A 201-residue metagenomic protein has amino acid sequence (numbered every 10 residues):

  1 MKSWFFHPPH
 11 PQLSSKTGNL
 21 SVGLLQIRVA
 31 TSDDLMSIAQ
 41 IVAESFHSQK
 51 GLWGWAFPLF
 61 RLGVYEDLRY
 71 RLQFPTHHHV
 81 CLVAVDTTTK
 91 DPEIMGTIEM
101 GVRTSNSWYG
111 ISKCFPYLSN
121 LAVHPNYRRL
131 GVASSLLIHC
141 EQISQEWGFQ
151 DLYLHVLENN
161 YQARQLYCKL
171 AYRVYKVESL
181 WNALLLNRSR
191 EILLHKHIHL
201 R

Functional and structural regions predicted by a protein language model:
K2-L25, V29-N126, L137-H139, I143 (+1 more regions): Acetyl-CoA-dependent GNAT
M36, L130, I192: Glycine-centered loop/turn positions within well-structured domains that cap or flank conserved ligand/cofactor-binding
F57-R61, R69-L72, Y127-V132, G148-Y153 (+1 more regions): Short C-terminal domain-edge/linker segments immediately following a structured domain
L118-N120, H124-I138, W147, E158-Q165 (+1 more regions): Conserved glycine-rich acetyl-CoA-binding loop
Q150-Y153, L157-R164, C168-R201: C-terminal "cap" of GNAT-fold acetyltransferases
